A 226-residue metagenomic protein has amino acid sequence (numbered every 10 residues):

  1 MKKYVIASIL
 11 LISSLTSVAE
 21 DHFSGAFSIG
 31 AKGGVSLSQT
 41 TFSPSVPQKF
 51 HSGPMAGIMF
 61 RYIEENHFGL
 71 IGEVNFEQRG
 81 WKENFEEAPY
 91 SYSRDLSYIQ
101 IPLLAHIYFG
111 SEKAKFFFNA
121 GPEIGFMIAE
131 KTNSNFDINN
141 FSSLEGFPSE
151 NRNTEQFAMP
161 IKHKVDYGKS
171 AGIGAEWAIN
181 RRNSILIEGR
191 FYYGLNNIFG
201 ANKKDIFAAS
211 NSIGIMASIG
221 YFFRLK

Functional and structural regions predicted by a protein language model:
Y4-S13: Sec-dependent N-terminal signal peptides
S13-A19: C-terminal segment of classical bacterial N-terminal signal peptides
A19-M59, K162, R224-K226: Short glycine/proline- and aromatic-enriched beta-strand/turn motifs that initiate or cap beta-hairpins
F23, F27, R61-S142, I179-R181 (+1 more regions): Gram-negative (and chloroplast) outer-membrane scaffold detector with strong preference for beta-barrel transmembrane
G25-F27, Q48-P54, D95-I101, A114 (+2 more regions): Residues that define the transmembrane beta-barrel architecture of outer-membrane proteins
G34-T41, G80-E87, G146-E155, L195-A201: Flexible, solvent-exposed coil segments and beta strand-coil junctions, predominantly the extracellular/periplasmic
T41-P47, E86-Y92, Q156-I161, N202-F207: Extracellular loop and loop/strand-boundary signature of outer-membrane beta-barrel proteins
G146-P148, D166, A171, W177-K226: Predominantly the C-terminal beta-signal and adjacent terminal strand-loop region of outer-membrane beta-barrel
